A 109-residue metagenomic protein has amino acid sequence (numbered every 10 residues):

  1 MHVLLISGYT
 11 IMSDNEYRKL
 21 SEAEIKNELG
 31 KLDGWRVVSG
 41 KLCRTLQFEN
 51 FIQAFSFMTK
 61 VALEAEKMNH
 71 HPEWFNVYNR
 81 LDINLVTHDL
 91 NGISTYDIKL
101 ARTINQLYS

Functional and structural regions predicted by a protein language model:
I6: Alpha-helical and His/Cys-centered functional microenvironments
Y9-L32, V38-F48, I52-S109: Charge-rich, low-complexity N-terminal segments
